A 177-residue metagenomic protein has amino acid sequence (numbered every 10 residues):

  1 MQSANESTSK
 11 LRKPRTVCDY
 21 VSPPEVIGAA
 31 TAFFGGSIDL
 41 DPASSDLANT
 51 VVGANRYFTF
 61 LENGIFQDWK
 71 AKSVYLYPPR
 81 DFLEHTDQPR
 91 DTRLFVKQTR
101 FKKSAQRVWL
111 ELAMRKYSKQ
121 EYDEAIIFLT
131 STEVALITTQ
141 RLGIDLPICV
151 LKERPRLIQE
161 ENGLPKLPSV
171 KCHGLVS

Functional and structural regions predicted by a protein language model:
M1-S177: Class I S-adenosyl-L-methionine-dependent methyltransferase catalytic core
